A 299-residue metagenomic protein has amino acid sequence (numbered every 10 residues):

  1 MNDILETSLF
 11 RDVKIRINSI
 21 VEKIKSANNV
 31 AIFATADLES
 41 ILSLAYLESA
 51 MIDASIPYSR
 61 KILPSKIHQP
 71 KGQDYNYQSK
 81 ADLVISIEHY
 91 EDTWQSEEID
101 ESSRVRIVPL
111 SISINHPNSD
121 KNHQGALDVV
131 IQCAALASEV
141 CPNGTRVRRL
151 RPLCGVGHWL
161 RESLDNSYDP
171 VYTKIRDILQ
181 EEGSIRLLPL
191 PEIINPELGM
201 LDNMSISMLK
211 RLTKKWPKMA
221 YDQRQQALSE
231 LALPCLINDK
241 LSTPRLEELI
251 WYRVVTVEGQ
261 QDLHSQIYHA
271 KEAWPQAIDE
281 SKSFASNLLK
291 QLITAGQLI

Functional and structural regions predicted by a protein language model:
M1-I299: Replace "Mg2+/Mn2+-dependent" with "divalent metal-dependent
